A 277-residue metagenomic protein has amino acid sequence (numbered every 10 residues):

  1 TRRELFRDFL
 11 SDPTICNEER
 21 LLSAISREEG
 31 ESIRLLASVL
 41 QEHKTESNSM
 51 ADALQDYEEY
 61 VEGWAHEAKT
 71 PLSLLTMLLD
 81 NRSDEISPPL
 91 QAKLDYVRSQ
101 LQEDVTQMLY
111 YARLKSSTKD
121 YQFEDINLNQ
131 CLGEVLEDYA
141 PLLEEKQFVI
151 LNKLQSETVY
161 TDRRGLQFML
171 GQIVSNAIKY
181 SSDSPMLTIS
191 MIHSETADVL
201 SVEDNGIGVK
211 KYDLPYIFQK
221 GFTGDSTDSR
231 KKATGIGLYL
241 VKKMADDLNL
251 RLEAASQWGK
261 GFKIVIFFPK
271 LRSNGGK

Functional and structural regions predicted by a protein language model:
S117-Y121, L154, T158-T161: Conserved micro-motifs of the catalytic ATP-binding
L142-N152: Short conserved segments within the C-terminal catalytic ATPase subdomain
A177-I178: Short helix-loop "hinge" at the ATP-lid/N-box region of the Bergerat-fold HATPase_c
S184-T196: Short beta-strand/loop element within the Bergerat-fold HATPase_c
D204: Acidic ATP/Mg2+-coordinating residue in the GHKL
V209-F222: Short conserved segment of the HATPase_c
